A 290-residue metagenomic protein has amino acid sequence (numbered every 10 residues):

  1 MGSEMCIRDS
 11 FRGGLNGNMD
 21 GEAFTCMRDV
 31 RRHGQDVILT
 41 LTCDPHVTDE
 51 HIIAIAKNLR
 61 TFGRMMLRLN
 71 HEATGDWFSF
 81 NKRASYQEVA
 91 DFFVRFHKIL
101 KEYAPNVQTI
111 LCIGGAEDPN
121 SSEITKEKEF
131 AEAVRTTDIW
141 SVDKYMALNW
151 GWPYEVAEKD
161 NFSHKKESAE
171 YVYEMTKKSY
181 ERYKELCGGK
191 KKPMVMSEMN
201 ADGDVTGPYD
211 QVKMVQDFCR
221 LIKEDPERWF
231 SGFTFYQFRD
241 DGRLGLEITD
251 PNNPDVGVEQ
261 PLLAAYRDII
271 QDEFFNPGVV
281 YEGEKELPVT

Functional and structural regions predicted by a protein language model:
M1-I7: Short, small-residue-biased leader/transition segments that mark boundaries at the very start of proteins
R8-G13, L39, E127-E170, V195 (+1 more regions): Aromatic- and acid-rich polysaccharide-binding/catalytic face of secreted or lumenal carbohydrate-active enzymes
R8-R12, D36-L41, M66-N70, G75 (+4 more regions): Structural recognition of the beta-strand scaffold that forms the well-ordered cores of secreted hydrolase catalytic
F11-F24, T42-I52, G115-E123, L148-W150 (+3 more regions): Acidic-and-aromatic substrate-binding clefts and catalytic sites of carbohydrate-active enzymes
G17-G115: Substrate-binding cleft of extracellular glycoside hydrolase catalytic domains
D20, T25-R28, H33-Q35, Y145-V205: Glycoside hydrolase catalytic-domain groove-lining segments
M65-M66, H71, P193-V289: Substrate-binding cleft of secreted/luminal carbohydrate-active enzymes
H97-T125, G189-D204, F230-F238: Aromatic-lined carbohydrate-recognition surfaces of secreted/lumenal glycan-active proteins
